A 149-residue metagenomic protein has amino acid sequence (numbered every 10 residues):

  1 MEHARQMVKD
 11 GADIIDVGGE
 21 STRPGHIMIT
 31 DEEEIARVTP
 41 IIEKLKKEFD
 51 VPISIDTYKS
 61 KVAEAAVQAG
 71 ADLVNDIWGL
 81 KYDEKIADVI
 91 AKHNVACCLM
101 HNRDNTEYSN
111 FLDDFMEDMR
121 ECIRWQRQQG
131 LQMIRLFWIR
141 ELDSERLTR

Functional and structural regions predicted by a protein language model:
M1, E32-T39, S60, S109-R120 (+1 more regions): Non-membrane alpha-helical structural segments and their capping/turn regions in soluble enzymes
E2-G18: Catalytic domains of carbohydrate-active enzymes, especially glycoside hydrolases
A4, S21-G25, A69, W78-L147: Conserved anion-binding
M7, G11, D56, A66 (+2 more regions): Conserved, mostly hydrophobic/aromatic
K9-A12, D50, A71, N94-V95 (+1 more regions): A structural motif
D13-P40, L142-T148: Glycine-rich, proline-tolerant flexible connector loops at the mouths of alpha/beta enzymes
I27-I55, S60, E64, I90-C98: Alpha-helix-loop-beta-strand connector modules within alpha/beta enzyme cores
F49-Y58, D72-Y82, F115: Catalytic beta/alpha-barrel core
